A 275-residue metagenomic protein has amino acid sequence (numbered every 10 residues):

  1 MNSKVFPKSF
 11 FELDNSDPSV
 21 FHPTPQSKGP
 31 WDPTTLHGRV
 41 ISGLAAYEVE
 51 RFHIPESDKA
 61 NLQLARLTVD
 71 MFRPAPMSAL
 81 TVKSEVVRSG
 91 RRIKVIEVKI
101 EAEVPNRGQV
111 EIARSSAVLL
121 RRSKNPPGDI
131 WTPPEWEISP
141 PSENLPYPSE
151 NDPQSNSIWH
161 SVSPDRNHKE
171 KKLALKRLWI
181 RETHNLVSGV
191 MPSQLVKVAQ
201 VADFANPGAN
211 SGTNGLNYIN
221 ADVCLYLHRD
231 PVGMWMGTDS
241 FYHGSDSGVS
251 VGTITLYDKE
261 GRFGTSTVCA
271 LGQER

Functional and structural regions predicted by a protein language model:
M1-R275: Terminal targeting signals and extreme-terminal segments of soluble enzymes
